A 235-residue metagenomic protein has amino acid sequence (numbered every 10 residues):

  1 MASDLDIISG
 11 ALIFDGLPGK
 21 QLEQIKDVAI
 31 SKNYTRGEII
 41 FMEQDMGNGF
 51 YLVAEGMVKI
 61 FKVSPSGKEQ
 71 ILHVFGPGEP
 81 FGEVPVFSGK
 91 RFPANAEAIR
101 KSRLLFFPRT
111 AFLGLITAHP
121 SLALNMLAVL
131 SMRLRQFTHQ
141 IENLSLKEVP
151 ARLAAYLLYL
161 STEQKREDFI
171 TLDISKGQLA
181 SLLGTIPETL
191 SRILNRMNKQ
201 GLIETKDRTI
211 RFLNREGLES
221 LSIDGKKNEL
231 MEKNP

Functional and structural regions predicted by a protein language model:
M1-R36, P80, P85-V86: Cyclic nucleotide-binding regulatory module and flanking cytosolic helices
I13, E38-K101: Cyclic nucleotide-binding regulatory domains
G16, V74, A98, F106 (+2 more regions): Short aromatic/basic micro-patch
L22, F112-L113, L218: A generic structural signal for short hydrophobic patches within well-formed alpha-helices
M57, K101-R103, Q178, T209: Structural motif
H73-S131, R135: Cyclic-nucleotide recognition modules
I99, T117-P187, Q200: Polybasic "coupling" helices that flank or enter modular domains
V149, L160-P235: Phosphate-/nucleic-acid-contacting segments
